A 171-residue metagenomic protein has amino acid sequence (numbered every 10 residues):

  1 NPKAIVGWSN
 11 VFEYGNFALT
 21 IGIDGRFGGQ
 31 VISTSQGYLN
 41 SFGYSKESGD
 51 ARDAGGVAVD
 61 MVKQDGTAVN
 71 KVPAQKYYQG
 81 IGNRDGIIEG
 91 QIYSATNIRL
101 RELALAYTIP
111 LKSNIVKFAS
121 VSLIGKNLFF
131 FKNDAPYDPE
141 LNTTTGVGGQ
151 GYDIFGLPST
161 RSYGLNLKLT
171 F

Functional and structural regions predicted by a protein language model:
P2-V6, T96-R101, K117, S159-Y163: Residues that define the transmembrane beta-barrel architecture of outer-membrane proteins
K3-F17: Long hydrophobic segments that form regular secondary structure
S9-E13, A106-P110, K168-T170: Transmembrane beta-barrel domains of outer membrane proteins
E13, D24-R26, I124-L128, T170: Outer-membrane beta-barrel pore domains and translocons
N16-L19, K112-S113: Repeated loop/turn-to-beta-strand initiation elements of outer-membrane beta-barrel proteins
I21, V121-L123, L167: Membrane-embedded beta-strand positions of outer-membrane beta-barrel proteins
R26-S120: Extracytoplasmic gating/loop element in the C-terminal half of outer-membrane beta-barrel translocons and assembly
A54, V59-T67, N83-D85, K132-F171: C-terminal beta-signal and terminal closure region of outer-membrane beta-barrel proteins
